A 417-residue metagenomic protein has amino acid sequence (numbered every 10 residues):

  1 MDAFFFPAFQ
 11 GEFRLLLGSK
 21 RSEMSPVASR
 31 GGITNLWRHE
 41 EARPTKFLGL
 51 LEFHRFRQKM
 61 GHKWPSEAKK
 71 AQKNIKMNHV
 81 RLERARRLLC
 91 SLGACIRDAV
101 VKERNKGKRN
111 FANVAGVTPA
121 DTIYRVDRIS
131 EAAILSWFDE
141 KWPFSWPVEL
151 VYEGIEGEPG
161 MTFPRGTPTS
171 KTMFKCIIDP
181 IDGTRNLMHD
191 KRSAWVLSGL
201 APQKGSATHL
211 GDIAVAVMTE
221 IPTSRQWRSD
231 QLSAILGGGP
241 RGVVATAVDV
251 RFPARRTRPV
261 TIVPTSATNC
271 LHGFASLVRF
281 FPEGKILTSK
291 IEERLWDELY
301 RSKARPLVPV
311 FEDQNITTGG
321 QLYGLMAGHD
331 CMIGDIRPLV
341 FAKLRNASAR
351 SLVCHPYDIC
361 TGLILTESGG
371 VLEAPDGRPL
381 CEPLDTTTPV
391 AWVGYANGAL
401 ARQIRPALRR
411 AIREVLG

Functional and structural regions predicted by a protein language model:
F4-F9, F13, F47, F53-F56: Aromatic (phenylalanine/tyrosine) cluster motif
F13, K20, G31, L36 (+4 more regions): Short, low-complexity intrinsically disordered segments enriched in A/P/G/S/L with frequent Arg, especially at protein
W64-I181, A399-L400, R405, R409 (+1 more regions): N-terminal subdomain of lithium-sensitive/metallo-dependent phosphomonoesterases centered on the IMPase/IPPase/PAP
L89, G93-I96, V100, T167 (+1 more regions): An extended, acidic
T169-G237: DPxDG-like acidic metal-binding loop motif
